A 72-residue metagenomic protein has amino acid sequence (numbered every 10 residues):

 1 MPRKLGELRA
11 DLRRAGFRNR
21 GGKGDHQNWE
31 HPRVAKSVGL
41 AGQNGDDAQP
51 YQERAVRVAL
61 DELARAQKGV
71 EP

Functional and structural regions predicted by a protein language model:
M1-N19: Polyanion-binding surface elements
L5, D11-L12, A35-A41, Y51: Aromatic-residue detector
L5, E30-K36, R65-P72: Compositionally biased terminal segments of proteins
R13, H26-N28, L60: Residue-level detection of beta-strand scaffold positions
F17-D46: A short, structured beta-strand/loop element
Q43-P72: C-terminal structural segments of small proteins and small subunits
